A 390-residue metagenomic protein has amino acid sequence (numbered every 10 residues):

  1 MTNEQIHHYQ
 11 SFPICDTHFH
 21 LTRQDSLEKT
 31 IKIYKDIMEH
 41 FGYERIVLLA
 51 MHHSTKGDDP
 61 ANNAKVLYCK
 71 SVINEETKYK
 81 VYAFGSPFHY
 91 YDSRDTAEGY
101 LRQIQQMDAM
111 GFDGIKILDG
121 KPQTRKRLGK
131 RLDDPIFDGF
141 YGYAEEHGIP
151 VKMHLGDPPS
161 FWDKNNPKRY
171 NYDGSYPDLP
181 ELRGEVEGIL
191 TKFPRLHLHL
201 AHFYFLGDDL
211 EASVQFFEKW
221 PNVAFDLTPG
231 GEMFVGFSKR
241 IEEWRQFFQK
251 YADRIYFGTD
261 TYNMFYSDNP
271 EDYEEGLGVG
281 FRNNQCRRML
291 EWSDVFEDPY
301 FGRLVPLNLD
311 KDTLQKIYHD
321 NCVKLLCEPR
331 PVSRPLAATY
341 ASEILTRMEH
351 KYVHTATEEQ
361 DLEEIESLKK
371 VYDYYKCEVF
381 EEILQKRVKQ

Functional and structural regions predicted by a protein language model:
M1-K70: An N-terminally biased module of ancient metal coordination in phosphate/nucleic-acid-related enzymes
I6-Y9, Y34-G42, N63-K80, R102-F112 (+4 more regions): Acidic (Asp/Glu)-rich catalytic clusters
I14-F19, I46-L48, V81-S86, I115-I117 (+4 more regions): Hydrophobic faces of well-ordered beta-strands that scaffold small-molecule active sites in alpha/beta enzyme cores
T22-T30, H52-A64, H89-G99, Q123-D133 (+3 more regions): Acidic-and-aromatic substrate-binding clefts and catalytic sites of carbohydrate-active enzymes
E28, K35, H197-H199, F203-V388: H/E-rich (His + Asp/Glu) clusters that bind or coordinate divalent metals
L49-H52, L118, D320: Conserved residues at the C-terminal ends of beta-strands
P60-L67, R94-Q105, L128, W162-P167 (+3 more regions): Distinct, well-ordered alpha-helical segments
P60-R169, D173-S175, A224, P229-G231: Active-site gating/metal-coordination segments in enzymes
